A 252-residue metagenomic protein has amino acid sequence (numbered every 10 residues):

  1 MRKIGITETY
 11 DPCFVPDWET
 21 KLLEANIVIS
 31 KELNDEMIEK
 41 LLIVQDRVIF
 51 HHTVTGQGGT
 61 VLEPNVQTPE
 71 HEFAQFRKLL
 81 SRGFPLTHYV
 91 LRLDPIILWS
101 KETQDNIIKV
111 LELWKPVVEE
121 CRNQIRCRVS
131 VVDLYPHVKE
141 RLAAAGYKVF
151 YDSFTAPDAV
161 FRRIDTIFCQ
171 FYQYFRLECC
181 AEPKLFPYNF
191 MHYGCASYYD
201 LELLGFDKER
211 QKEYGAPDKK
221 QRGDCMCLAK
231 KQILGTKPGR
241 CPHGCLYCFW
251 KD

Functional and structural regions predicted by a protein language model:
M1-R163: Conserved AdoMet/S-adenosylmethionine-binding subsite of the radical SAM
D11, V15, E19, H192-E202 (+2 more regions): Poly-acidic low-complexity segments
V28, L91, L98, Y135 (+4 more regions): Aromatic-enriched hydrophobic runs in primary sequence
S81-L86, V118-I125, Q170-Y174, E209 (+1 more regions): Intrinsically disordered, low-complexity coil segments
H137-Q232: A conserved mid-domain beta-alpha-beta active-site/ligand-binding segment of alpha/beta enzyme cores
D224, Q232-K251: Local cysteine-cluster metal-coordination motifs and their immediate loop/turn environment, predominantly Fe-S cluster
